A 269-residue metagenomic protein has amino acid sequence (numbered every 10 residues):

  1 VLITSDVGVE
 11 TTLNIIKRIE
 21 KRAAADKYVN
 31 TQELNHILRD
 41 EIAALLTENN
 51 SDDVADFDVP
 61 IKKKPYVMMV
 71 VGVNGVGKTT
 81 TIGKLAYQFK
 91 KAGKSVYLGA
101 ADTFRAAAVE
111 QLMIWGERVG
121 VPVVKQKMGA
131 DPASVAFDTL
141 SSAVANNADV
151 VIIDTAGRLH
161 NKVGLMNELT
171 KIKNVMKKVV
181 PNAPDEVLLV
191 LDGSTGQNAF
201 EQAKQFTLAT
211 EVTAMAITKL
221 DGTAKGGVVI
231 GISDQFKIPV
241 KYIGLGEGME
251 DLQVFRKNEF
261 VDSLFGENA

Functional and structural regions predicted by a protein language model:
V1-A101, A108-G129, A136-V144, A148-I153: Primarily NTPase-proximal linker/entry elements flanking Walker-type ATP/GTP-binding cores
V9-T11, R105, D221, M249: Short hydrophobic/aromatic residue motifs in ordered secondary structure
Q111, M128-N146, H160-E267: Conserved catalytic-core segment of NTP-binding enzymes
D154, G266-A269: Short hydrophobic/aromatic patches at helix-to-coil boundaries
A156-R158: Short glycine-rich anion-binding loops that position phosphate/pyrophosphate groups of nucleotides and phosphorylated
